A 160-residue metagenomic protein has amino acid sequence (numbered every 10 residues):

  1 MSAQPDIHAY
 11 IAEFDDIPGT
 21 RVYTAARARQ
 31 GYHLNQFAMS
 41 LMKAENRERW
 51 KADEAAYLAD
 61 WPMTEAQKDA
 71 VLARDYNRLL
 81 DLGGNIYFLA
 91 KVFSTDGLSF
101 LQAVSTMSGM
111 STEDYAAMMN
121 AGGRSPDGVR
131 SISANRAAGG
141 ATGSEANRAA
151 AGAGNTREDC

Functional and structural regions predicted by a protein language model:
S2-C160: Charged, low-complexity intrinsically disordered segments
